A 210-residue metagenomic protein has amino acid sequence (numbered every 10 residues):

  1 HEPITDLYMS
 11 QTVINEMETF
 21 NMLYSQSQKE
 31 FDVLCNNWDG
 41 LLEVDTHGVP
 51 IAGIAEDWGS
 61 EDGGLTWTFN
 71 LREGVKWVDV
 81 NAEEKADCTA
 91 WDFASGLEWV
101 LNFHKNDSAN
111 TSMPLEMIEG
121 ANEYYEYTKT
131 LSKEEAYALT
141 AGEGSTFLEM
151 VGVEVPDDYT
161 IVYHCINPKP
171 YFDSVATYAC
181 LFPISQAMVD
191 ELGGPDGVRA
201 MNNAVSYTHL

Functional and structural regions predicted by a protein language model:
H1-L7, V49: Short, low-complexity disordered leader/linker segments with a strong preference for bacterial N-terminal type II
T5-L7, N37, I54, L65-W67 (+3 more regions): Envelope-exposed proteins and targeting segments
Q11-D62, A204-V205: N-terminal lobe/hinge region of extracytoplasmic solute-binding protein
I14-M17, T46-H47, G63, R72-G74 (+4 more regions): Solvent-exposed coil/turn segments that connect beta secondary-structure elements in extracytoplasmic/periplasmic
Y24-D32, E84-C88, D92-F93, A176-L181: Short Gly/aromatic-enriched secondary-structure transition segments
D45-T46, E135-T140, F147-M150, D158 (+1 more regions): Gly/Pro-rich hinge or "lid" segments in bacterial periplasmic/extracellular proteins
E56-G120, V162: Aromatic- and charge-enriched surface segment that lines or borders ligand/interaction sites
L115-F147, A200: Surface-exposed intrinsically disordered loops and tails
